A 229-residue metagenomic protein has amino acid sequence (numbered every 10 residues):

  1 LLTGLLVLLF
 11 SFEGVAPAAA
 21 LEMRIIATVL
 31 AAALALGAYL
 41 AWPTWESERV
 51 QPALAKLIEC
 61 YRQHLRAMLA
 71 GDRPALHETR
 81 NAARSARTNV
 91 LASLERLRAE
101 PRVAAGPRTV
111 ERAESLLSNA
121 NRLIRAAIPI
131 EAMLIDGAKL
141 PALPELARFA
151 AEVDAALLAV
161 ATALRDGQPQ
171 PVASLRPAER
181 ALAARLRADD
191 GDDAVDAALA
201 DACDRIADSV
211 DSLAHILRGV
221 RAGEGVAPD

Functional and structural regions predicted by a protein language model:
L1, L54, E111-R122, D196-D204: Short, low-complexity cationic-aromatic patches
L1-L9, I58-Y61, A120-A127, I206 (+1 more regions): Short, structured motif recognition centered on aromatic/hydrophobic residues
L1-W42: Pore- and pathway-forming membrane helices of multi-pass small-molecule/ion transporters and channels
G14-A20, L36-A38, W45-V50, A92-S93 (+2 more regions): Extended hydrophobic-aromatic, low-complexity segments
R24-V29, E78, A82, S115-S118: Transmembrane helix-bundle signature of multi-pass membrane transporters/permeases
P43-Y61: Canonical alpha-helical transmembrane segment with a positive-inside/aromatic-interface signature
E59, Q63-G106, A113, P129-D229: Long, hydrophobic alpha-helical segments that serve as membrane-spanning/inserting helices
